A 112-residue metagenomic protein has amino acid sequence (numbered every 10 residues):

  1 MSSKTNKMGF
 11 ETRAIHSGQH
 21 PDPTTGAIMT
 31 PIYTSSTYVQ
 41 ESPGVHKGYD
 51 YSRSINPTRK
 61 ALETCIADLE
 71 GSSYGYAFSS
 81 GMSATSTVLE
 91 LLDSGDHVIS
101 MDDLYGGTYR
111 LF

Functional and structural regions predicted by a protein language model:
S2-N56, L62-C65: N-terminal "arm"/small-domain region of PLP-dependent enzymes with the aminotransferase-like
P31-I32, Y74-Y76, D96-H97: Structural motif
G44, T87-V88, Y109-R110: Short glycine-/acidic-enriched loop or helix-start segments at secondary-structure transitions that form or flank
P57, S83, G106-G107: Short alpha-helical
A61-L62, L111: Hydrophobic alpha-helical segments typical of transmembrane helices and their membrane-interface/capping positions
E63, T85-L89, G95: Generic hydrophobic/aromatic pocket-lining and core-packing "Φ" positions
A67-T87, M101: Short loop-beta-helix segment that forms the pyridoxal 5′-phosphate
L91-T108: Conserved PLP-anchoring active-site segment centered on the Schiff-base-forming lysine
